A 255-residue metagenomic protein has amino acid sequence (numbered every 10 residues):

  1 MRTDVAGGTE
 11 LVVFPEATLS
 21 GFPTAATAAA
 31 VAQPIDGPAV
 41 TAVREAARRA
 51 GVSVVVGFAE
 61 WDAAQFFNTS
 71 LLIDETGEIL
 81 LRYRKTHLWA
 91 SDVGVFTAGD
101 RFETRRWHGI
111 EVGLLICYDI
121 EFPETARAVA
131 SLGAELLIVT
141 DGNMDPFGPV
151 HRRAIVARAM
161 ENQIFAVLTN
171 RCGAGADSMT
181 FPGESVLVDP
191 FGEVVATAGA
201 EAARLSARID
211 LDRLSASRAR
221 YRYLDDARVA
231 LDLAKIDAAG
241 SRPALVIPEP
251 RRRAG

Functional and structural regions predicted by a protein language model:
R2-T76, R82, M144-I164: Cys-nucleophile CN-hydrolase/nitrilase-fold catalytic domain and related Cys-dependent amidase chemistry that acts on
E16, G57-F58, E75-T76, Y83-T86 (+7 more regions): Fold-independent oxyanion-binding glycine-rich loops and adjacent beta-strand/coil segments at enzyme active sites
T18-G21, H87, R213: Feature marks short, surface-exposed loop/turn motifs that line or immediately flank catalytic pockets and channel
F22-P23, D92, A126, N170: Active-site-proximal flexible loops/turns
I35-V55, E111, E121-L205: CN hydrolase (nitrilase-like) catalytic-core segments centered on the catalytic cysteine and neighboring Lys/Glu
R49, A98, L132, I247-G255: Eukaryotic scaffold repeat domains enriched in small/polar residues
W61-E135, M144-R153, A157, R220-Y223: Active-site catalytic loop in hydrolytic enzyme cores
T104-R106, R171-G255: C-terminal beta-strand edge segments of enzyme domains
